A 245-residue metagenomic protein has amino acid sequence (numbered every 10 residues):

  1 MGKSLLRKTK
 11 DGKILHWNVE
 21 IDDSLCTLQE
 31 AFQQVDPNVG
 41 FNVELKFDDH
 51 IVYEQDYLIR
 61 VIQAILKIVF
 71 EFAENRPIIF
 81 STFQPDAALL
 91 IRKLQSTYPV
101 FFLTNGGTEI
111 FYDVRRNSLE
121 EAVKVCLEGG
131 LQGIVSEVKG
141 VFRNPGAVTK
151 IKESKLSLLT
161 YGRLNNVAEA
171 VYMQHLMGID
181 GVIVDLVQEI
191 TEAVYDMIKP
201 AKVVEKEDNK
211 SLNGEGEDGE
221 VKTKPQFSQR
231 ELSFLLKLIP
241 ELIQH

Functional and structural regions predicted by a protein language model:
M1-F111, E121, G129-F142, S154 (+1 more regions): Metal-dependent phosphodiesterase/phospholipase catalytic core, i.e., the His/Asp/Glu-rich active-site region
F101-H245: C-terminal active-site rim and adjoining tail of enzyme catalytic domains
